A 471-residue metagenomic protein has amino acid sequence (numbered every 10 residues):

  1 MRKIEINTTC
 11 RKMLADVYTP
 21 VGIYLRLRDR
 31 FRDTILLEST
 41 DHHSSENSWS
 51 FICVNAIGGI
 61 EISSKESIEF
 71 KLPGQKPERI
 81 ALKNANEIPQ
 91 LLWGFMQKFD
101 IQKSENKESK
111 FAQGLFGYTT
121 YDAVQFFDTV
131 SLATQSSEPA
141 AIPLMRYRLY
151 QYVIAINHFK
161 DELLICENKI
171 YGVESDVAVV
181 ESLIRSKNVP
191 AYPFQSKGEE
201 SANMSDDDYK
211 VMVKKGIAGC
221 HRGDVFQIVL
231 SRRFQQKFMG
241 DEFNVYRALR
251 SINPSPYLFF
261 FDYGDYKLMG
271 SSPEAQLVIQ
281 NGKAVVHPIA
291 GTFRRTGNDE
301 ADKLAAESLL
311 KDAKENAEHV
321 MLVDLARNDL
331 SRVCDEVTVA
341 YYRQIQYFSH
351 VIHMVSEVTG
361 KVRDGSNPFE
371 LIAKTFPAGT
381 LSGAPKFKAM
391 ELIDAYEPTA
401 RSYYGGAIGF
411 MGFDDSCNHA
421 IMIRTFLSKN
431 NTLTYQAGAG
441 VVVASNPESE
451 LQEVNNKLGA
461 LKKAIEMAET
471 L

Functional and structural regions predicted by a protein language model:
M1-L471: Extended alpha-helical targeting/anchoring segments, especially N-terminal organellar/secretory targeting helices
